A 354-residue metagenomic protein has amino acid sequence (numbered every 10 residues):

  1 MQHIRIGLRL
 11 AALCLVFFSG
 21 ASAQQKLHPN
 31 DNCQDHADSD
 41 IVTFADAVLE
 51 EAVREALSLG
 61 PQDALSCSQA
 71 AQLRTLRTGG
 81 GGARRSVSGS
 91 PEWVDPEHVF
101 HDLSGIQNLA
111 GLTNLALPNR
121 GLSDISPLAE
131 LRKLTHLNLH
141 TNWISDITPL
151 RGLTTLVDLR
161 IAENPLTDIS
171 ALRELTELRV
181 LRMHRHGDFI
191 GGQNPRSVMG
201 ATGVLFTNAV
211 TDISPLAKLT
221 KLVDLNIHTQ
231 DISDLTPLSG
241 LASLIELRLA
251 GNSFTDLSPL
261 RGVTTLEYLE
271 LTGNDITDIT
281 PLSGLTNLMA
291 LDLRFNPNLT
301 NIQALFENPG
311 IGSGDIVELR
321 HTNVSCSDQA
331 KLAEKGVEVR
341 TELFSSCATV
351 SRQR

Functional and structural regions predicted by a protein language model:
Q2, L13, F17-A116, R120-G121 (+12 more regions): N-terminal capping/linker segments that flank leucine-rich repeat
G7-A11: Alpha-helical hydrophobic membrane-insertion segments
N114-P118, H136-H140, D158-A162, V180-H184 (+5 more regions): Short beta-strand elements of solenoid repeat domains
T277, L288-L291, N296-N301: Acidic, glycine-rich calcium-binding repeat modules characteristic of RTX/beta-roll and related beta-solenoid repeat
